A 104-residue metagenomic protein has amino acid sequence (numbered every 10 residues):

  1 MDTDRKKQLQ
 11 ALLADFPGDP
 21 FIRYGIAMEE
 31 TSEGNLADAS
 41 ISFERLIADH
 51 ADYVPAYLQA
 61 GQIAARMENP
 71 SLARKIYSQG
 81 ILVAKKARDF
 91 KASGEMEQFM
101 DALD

Functional and structural regions predicted by a protein language model:
D15, A48-H50, V83-A87: Structural marker of alpha-solenoid helical repeat scaffolds
E30, A64, E97-M100, D104: Residue at a conserved register position within TPR or TPR-like alpha-solenoid repeats
